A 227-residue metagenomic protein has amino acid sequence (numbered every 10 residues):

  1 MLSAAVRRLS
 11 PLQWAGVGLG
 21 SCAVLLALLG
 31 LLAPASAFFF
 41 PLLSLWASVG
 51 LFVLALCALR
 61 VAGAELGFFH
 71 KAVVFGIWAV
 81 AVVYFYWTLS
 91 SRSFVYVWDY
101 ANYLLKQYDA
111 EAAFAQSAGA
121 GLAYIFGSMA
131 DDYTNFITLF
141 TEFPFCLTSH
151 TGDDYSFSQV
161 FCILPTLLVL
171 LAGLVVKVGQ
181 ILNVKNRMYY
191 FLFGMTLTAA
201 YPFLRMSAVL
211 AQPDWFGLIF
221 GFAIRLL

Functional and structural regions predicted by a protein language model:
M1-Y86: Start-transfer (signal-anchor) and selected internal transmembrane alpha helices of multi-pass inner/ER membrane
L32-A37, V83-N102, V209: Helix-to-loop transition at the C-terminal end of transmembrane segments
S36, F40, F69, H150-S158 (+1 more regions): Membrane-interface starts of transmembrane alpha-helices
S90-Y108, A115-F143, H150-D153: Extracytoplasmic catalytic/substrate-binding loops of multi-pass membrane glycan-assembly enzymes
F157-V184: Transmembrane-helix motifs of polytopic, lipid-linked glycan transferases
Y190-A199: Short helix- or helix-capping micro-motifs that position conserved polar/aromatic residues at function-defining sites
F203-F216: Short acidic/glycine- and proline-prone juxtamembrane loop motifs at membrane-interface regions of multi-pass membrane
F216-L227: Specific aromatic-rich, kink-prone transmembrane helix
